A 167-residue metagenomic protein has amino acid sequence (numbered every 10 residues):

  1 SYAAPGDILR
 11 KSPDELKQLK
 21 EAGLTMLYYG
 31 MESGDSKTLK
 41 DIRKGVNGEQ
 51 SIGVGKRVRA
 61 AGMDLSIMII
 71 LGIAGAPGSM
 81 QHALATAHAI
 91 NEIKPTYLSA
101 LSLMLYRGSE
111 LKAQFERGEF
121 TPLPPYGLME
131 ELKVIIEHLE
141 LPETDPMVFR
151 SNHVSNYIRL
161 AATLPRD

Functional and structural regions predicted by a protein language model:
S1-R10, L24-S51, T96-S99: Core AdoMet radical
Y2-D7, E32-S36, I70-A74, L103-L105 (+1 more regions): Active-site beta-loop-alpha junctions enriched in small/polar residues
L9-K20: Distinct, well-ordered alpha-helical segments
K11-S12, K40, P77-M80, E110-A113 (+1 more regions): Short, well-ordered secondary-structure micro-motifs
A22-M31, K37, I90, E110-E116: A generic structured-segment signal
M26, E49-L111, Y126-S151: Conserved C-terminal portion of the radical SAM core fold that forms the substrate/S-adenosylmethionine-binding
D41-G45, F115-T121: Short glycine-enriched, charge-decorated loop/helix-capping segments at active-site entrances that position
P146-V148, S155-D167: Radical SAM enzyme core and accessory elements
